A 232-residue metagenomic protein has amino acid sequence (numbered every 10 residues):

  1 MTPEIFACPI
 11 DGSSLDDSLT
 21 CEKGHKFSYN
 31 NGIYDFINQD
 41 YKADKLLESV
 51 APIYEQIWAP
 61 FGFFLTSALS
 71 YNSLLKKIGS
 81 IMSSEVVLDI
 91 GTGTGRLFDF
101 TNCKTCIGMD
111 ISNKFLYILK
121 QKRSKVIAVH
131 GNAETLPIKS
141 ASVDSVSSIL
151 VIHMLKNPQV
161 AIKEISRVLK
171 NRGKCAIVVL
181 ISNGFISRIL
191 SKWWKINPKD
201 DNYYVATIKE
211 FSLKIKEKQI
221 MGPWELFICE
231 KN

Functional and structural regions predicted by a protein language model:
M1-D44: N-terminal auxiliary segments of SAM/dcSAM-dependent transferases
N30-I81, R96-L97, F115-I118, N183-G184 (+1 more regions): Conserved class I S-adenosyl-L-methionine
L88-T135: Class I SAM-dependent methyltransferase SAM/SAH-binding core
S147: A conserved beta-strand element that flanks and buttresses the S-adenosyl-L-methionine
Q159-N171: A short glycine-rich, Lys/Arg-flanked "PGG" loop and its adjoining helix->strand segment in the class I
A176-K199: Conserved class I S-adenosyl-L-methionine
I196-S212: Short alpha-helix
S212, E217-N232: Core SAM-dependent methyltransferase catalytic element
